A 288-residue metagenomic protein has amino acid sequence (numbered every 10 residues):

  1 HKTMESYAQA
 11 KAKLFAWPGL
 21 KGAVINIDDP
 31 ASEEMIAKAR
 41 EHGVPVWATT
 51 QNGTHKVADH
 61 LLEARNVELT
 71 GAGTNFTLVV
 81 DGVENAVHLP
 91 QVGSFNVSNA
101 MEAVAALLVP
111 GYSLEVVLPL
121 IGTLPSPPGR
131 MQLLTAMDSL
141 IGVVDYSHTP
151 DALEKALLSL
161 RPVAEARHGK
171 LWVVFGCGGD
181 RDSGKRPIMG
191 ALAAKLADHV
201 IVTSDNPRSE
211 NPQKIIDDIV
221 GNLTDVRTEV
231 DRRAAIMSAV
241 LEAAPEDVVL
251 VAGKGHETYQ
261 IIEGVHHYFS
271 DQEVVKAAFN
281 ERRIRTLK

Functional and structural regions predicted by a protein language model:
H1-G142, V220-N222: Acidic, Mg2+-coordinating active-site environments of NTP-dependent enzymes
A105-G129, L133-K288: ATP-dependent carboxylate-amine ligase
